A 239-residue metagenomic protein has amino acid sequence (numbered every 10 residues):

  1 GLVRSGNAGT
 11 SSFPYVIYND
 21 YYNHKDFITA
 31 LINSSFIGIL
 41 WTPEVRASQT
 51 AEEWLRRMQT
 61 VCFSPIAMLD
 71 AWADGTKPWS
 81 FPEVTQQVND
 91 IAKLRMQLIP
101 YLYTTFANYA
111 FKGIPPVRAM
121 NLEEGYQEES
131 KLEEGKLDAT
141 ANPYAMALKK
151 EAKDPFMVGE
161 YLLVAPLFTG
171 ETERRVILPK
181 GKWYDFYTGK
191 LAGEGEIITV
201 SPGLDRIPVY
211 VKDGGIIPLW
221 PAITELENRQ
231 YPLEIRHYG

Functional and structural regions predicted by a protein language model:
G1-R206: Catalytic-domain carbohydrate-binding cleft regions of carbohydrate-active enzymes
R206-G239: Accessory, solvent-exposed terminal regions and/or long lumenal/extracellular loops of proteins
